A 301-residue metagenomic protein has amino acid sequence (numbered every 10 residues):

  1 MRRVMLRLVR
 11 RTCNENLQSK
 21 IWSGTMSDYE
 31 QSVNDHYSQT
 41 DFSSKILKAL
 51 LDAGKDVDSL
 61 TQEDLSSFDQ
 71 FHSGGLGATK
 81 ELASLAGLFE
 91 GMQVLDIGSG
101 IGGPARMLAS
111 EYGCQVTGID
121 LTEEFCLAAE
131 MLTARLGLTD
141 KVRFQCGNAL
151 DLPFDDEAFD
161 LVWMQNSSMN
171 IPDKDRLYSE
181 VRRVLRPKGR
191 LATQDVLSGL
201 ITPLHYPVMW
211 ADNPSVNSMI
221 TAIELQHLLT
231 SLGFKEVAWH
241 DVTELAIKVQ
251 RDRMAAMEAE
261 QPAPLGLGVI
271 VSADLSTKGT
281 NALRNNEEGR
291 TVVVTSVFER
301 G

Functional and structural regions predicted by a protein language model:
N16-L51: N-terminal auxiliary segments of SAM/dcSAM-dependent transferases
K55-V57, H72-E90: Conserved alpha-helix/loop element of class I SAM-dependent methyltransferases that forms part of the SAM/SAH-binding
Q93-D151: Class I SAM-dependent methyltransferase SAM/SAH-binding core
L150-L161: A short acidic, Gly/Pro-enriched loop at the edge of an enzyme's catalytic core that lines a small-molecule cofactor
D175-R190: A short glycine-rich, Lys/Arg-flanked "PGG" loop and its adjoining helix->strand segment in the class I
V196-V216: Short, glycine-/aromatic-enriched active-site segment of Class I SAM-dependent methyltransferases
N217-G233: Short alpha-helix
A238-G301: Conserved Class I S-adenosyl-L-methionine
